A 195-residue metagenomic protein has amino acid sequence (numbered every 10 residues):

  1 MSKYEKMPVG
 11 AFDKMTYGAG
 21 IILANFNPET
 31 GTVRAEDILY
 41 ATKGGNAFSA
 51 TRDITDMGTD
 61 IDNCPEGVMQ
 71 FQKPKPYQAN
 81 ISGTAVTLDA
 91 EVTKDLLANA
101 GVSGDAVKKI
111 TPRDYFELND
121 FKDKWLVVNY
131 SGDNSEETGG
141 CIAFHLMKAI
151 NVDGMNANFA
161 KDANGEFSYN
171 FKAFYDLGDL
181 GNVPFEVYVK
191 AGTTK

Functional and structural regions predicted by a protein language model:
S2-D95, K148-E166: Solvent-exposed edge beta-strands and adjacent loop segments that serve as assembly or binding interfaces
G31-T32, S135-G140, D179-G181: Short, solvent-exposed loop/turn segments that connect beta-strands within catalytic domains and beta-strand-rich
T51-D53, N119, N129-S131, M147 (+2 more regions): A structural detector for beta-sheet-dominated domains
P74, A106-T111, Y169-A173: Glycine-rich loops and low-complexity Gly/Arg-rich segments that provide flexible linkers or classic glycine-based
N80-T84, W125-N129, S168-K172: Beta-strand secondary-structure signal
E91-L146: Short helix-loop boundary/capping segments
C141-K195: Mixed-charge, glycine-accented linear interaction segment located at domain edges/termini
